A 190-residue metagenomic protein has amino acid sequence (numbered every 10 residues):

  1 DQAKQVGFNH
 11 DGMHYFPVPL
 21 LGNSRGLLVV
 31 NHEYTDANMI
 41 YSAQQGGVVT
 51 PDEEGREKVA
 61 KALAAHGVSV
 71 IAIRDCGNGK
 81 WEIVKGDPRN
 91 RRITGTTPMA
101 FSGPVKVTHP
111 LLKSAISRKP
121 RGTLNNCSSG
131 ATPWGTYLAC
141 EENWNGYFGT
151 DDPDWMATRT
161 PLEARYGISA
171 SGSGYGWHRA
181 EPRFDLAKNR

Functional and structural regions predicted by a protein language model:
D1-R190: Conserved small-residue
